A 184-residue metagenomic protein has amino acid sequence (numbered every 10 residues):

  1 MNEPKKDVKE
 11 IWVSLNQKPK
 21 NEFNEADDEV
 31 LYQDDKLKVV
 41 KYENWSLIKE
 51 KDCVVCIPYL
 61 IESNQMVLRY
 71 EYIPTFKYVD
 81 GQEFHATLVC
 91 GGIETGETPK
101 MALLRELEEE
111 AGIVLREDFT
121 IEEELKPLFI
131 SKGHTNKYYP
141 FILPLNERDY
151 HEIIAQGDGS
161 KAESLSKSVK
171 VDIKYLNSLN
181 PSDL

Functional and structural regions predicted by a protein language model:
M1-K9, S14, Q82-H85, V89 (+5 more regions): Nudix hydrolase/Nudix homology domain
S14-K20: Extended, Lys/Arg-enriched charged tracts that mediate electrostatic binding to polyanionic substrates
K20-S63, K77: Acidic, metal-coordinating catalytic segment for phosphate/diphosphate chemistry, firing primarily on the Nudix
D28, L60, F129-N136, E147-Y150: Extended, polar beta-sheet/loop recognition surfaces of beta-rich domains that mediate binding to diverse ligands
L31-Q33, K77-Y78, K126-P140: Acidic pyrophosphate-coordinating catalytic loop
V39-K41, L68, P140-I142: Conserved hydrophobic/aromatic beta-strand scaffold that supports enzyme active sites
I48-E50, I57, E62-R105, S160: Conserved Nudix-box catalytic region and its N-terminal flanking loop in Nudix hydrolases and closely related
T87-L125, F141-I142, K161-E163: The catalytic Nudix box helix
